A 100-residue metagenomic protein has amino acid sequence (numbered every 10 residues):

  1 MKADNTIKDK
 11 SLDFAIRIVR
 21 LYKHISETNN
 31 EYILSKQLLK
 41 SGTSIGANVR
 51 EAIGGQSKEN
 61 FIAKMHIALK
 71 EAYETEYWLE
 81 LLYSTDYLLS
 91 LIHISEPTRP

Functional and structural regions predicted by a protein language model:
K2-I45, V49: N-terminal first-folded block
D9, K40, A63, I67-K70 (+1 more regions): DHp/HisKA dimerization-phosphoacceptor four-helix bundle of two-component histidine kinases and homologous
L21-I25, E51, L82-L91: Short, solvent-exposed, charged loop/turn and helix-capping segments that join or cap alpha-helices on peripheral
N48-M65: Acidic/His metal-coordination segments adjacent to aromatic residues that form catalytic metal sites in metalloenzymes
N60-L89: Mid-chain, well-packed structural core segment of small domains
I92-T98: Conserved small/polar residues in nucleotide/adenosyl-binding loops
